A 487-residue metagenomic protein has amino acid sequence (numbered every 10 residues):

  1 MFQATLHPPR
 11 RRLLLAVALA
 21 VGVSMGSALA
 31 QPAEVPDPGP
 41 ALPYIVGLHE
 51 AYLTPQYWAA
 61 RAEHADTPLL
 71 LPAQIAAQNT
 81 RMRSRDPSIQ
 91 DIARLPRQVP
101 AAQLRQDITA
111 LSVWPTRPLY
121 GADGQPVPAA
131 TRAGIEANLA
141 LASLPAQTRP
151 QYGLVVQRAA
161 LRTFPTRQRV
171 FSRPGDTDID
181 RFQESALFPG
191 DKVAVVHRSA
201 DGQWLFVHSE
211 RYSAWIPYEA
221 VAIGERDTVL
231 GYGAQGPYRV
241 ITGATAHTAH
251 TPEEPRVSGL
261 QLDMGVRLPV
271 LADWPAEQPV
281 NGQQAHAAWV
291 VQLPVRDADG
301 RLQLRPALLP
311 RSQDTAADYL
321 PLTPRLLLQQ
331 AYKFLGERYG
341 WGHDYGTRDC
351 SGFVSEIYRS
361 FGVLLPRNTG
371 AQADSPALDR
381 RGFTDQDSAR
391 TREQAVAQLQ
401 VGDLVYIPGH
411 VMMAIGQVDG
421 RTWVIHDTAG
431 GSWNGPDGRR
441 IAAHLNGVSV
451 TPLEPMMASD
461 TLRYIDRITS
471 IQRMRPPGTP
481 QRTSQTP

Functional and structural regions predicted by a protein language model:
F2-L15: Bacterial N-terminal signal peptides that target proteins for export
A16-S24: Bacterial N-terminal signal peptides
P32-R162, Q168-F171, D176-D178, A194 (+4 more regions): Boundary regions of SH3-family modules and the immediately adjacent low-complexity/disordered segments in eukaryotic
A33-A51, R211, E219-V240, T245-A249 (+1 more regions): Aromatic- and glycine-rich peptidoglycan recognition patches
T177-D180, P252-P255, Q313-D318, G336-Y345 (+2 more regions): Second-shell loop/turn segments in exported
A186, P366-G435: ...with weaker cross-activation on analogous glycine-rich loops/strands in unrelated enzymes
G190-V193, L262-L271, V401-V405: Loop/turn positions that initiate beta-strands
A331, W341-F361, L365-Q372: Active-site nucleophilic cysteine motif
